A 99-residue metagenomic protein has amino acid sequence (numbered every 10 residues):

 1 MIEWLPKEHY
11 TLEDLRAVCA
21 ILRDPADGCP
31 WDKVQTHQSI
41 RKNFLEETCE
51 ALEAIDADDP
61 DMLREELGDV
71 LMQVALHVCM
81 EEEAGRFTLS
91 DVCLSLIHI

Functional and structural regions predicted by a protein language model:
M1-L63: Extended low-complexity intrinsically disordered regions
A26, M80-F87: Short helix-capping/linker segments at secondary-structure and domain boundaries
F44-L52, D56, P60-E82, C93-L94: An amphipathic alpha-helical micro-motif enriched in hydrophobic residues with embedded/adjacent acidic residues
T88-V92: Acidic/histidine-rich catalytic neighborhood
I97-I99: Conserved small/polar residues in nucleotide/adenosyl-binding loops
